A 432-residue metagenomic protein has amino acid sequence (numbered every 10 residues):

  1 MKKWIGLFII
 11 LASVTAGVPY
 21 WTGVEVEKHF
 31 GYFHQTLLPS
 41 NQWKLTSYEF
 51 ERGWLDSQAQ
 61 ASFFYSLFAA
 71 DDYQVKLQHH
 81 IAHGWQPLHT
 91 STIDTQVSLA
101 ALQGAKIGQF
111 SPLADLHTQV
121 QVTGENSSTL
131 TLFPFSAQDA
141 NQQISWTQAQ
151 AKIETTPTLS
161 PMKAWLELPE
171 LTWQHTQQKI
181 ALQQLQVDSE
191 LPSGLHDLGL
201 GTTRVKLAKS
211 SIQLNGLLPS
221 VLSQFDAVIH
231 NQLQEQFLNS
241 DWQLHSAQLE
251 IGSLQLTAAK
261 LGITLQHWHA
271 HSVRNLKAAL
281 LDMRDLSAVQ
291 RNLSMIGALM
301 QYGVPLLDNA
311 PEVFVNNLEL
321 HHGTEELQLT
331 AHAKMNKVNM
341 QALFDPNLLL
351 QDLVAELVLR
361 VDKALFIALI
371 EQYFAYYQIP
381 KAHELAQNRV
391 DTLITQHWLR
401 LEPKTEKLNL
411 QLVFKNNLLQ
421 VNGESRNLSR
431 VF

Functional and structural regions predicted by a protein language model:
W4-G6, V14, Y20-F432: Glycine-rich, small/hydroxylated-residue low-complexity segments
